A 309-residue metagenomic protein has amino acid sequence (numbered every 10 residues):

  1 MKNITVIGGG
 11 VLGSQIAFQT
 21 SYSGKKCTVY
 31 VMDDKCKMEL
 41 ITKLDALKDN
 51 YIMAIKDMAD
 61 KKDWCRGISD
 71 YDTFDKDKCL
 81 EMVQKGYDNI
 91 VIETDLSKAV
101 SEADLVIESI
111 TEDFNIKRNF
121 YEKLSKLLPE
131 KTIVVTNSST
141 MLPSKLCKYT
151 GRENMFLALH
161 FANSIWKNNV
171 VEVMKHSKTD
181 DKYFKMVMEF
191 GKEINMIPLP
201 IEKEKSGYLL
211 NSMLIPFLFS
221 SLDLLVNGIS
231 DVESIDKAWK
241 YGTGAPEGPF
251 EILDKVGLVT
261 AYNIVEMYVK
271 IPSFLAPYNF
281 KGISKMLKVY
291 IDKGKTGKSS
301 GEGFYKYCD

Functional and structural regions predicted by a protein language model:
M1-K2, S23-K25, M32, K61 (+4 more regions): NAD(P)-dependent Rossmann-like dehydrogenase/reductase catalytic/cofactor-binding core
M1-Y71, L127: NAD(P)+-binding Rossmann beta1-loop-alpha1 motif at the extreme N-terminus of oxidoreductases
I7, Q15, G86, E93 (+4 more regions): Structural motif
G13-I16, N115-N119, M141-P143: Short glycine/serine/threonine-rich phosphate/pyrophosphate-binding segments that cradle anionic phosphate groups
T20, L44-I55, I107, L128 (+5 more regions): Structural signal for hydrophobic packing residues in well-ordered secondary-structure cores of soluble enzyme domains
K35, N50-I133: Rossmann-like NAD(P)-binding element
I133-E202: Rossmann-fold dinucleotide-binding core
